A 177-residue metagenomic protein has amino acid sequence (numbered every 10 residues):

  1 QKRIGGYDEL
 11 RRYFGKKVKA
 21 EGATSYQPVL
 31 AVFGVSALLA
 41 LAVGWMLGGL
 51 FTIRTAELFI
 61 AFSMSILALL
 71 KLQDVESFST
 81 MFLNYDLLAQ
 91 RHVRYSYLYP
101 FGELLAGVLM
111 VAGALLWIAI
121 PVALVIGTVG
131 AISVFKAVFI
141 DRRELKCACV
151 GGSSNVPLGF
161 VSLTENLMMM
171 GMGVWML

Functional and structural regions predicted by a protein language model:
K2-K17: Extended, hydrophilic extramembrane loops/domains of integral membrane proteins
K19-L177: Membrane-interfacial helix-loop segments of redox and metal-homeostasis proteins, especially TM-loop-TM junctions
